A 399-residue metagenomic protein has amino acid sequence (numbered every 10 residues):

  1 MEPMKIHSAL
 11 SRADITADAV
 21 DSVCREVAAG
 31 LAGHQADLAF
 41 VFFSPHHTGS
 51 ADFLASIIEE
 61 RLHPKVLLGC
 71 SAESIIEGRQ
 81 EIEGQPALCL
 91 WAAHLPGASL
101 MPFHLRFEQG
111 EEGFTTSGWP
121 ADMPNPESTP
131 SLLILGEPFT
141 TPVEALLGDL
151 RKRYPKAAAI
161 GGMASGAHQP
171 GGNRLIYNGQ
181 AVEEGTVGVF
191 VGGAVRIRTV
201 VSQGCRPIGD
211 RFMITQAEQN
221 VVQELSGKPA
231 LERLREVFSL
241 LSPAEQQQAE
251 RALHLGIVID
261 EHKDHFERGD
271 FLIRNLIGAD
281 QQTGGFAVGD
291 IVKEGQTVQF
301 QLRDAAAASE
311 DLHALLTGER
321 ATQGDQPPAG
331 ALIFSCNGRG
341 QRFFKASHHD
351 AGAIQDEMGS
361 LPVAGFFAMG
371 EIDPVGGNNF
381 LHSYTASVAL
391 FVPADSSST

Functional and structural regions predicted by a protein language model:
M1-E60, K65-V66, C70-S131, L135-F344 (+2 more regions): Small-residue-enriched flexible segments
